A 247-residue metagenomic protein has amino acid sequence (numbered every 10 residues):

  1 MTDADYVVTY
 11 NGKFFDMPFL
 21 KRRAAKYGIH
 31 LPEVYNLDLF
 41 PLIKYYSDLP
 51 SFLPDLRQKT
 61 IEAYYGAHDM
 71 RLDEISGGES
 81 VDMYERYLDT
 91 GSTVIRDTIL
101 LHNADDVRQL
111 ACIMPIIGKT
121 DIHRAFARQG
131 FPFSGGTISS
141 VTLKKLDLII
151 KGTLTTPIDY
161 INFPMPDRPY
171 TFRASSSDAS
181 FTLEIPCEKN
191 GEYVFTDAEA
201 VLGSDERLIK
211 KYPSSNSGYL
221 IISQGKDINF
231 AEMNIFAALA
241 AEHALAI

Functional and structural regions predicted by a protein language model:
M1-I247: DEDD superfamily 3′-5′ metal-dependent exonuclease/proofreading module
